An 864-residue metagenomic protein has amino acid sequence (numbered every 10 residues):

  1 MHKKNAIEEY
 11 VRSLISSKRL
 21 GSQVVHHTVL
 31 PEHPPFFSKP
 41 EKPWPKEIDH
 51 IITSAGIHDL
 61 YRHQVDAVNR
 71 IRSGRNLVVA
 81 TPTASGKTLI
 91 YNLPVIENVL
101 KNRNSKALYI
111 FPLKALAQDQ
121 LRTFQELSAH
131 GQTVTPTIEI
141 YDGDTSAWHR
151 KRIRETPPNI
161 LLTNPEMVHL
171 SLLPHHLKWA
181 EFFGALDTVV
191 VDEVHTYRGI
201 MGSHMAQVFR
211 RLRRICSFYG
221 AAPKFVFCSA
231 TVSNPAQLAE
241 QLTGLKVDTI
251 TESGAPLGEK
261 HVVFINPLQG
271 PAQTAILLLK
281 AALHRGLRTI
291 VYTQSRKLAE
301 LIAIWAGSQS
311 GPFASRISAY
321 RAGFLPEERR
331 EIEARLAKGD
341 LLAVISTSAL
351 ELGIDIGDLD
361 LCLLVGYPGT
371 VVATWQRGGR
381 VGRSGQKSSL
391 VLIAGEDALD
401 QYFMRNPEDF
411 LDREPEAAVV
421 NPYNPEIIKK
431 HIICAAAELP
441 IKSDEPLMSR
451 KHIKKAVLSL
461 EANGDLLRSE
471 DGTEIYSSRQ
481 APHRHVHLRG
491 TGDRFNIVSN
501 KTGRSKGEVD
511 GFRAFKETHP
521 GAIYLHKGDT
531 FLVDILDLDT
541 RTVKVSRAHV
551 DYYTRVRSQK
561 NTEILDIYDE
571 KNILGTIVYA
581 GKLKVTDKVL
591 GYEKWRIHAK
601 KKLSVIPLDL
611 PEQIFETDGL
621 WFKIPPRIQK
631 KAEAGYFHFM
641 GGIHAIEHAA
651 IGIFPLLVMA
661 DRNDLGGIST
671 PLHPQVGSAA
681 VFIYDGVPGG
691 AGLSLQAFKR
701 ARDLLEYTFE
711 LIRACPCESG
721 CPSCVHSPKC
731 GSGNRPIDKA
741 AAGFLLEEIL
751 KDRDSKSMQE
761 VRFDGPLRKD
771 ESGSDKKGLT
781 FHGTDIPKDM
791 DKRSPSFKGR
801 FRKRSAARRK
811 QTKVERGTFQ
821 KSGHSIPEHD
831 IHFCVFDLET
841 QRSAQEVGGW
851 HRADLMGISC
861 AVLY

Functional and structural regions predicted by a protein language model:
E8, R12-A55, D59-R62, D66 (+6 more regions): Helicase motor core with emphasis on the C-terminal RecA-like subdomain
K87, R198, N234-A236, A299-E300 (+11 more regions): Flexible loop/turn segments at secondary-structure boundaries
L100-N102, Q125, L278-L279, F709 (+3 more regions): ASCE P-loop NTPase motor cores of helicases and related translocases
P165, I624, G686, L838-T840: Residues immediately flanking
K387-L390, E396-R413, H431-S443, L458-S459 (+3 more regions): Extended Lys/Arg-rich polyanion-binding regions
C715, G720-C724: Short cysteine clusters
G778-C834: N-terminal accessory regions of nucleic-acid-interacting proteins
K813-Y864: Conserved RNase H-like, two-metal-ion catalytic cores of nucleic-acid enzymes
